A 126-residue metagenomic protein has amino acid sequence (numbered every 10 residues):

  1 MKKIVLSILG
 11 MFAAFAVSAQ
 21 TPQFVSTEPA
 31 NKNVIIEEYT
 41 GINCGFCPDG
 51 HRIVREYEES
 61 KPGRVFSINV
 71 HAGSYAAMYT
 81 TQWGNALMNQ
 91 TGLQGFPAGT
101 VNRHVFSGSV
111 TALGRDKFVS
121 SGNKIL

Functional and structural regions predicted by a protein language model:
M1-F24: Bacterial Sec-dependent N-terminal signal peptides
F24-V70: Local sequence-structure signature of Cys/Sec-based thiol-disulfide redox active-site neighborhoods
K32, G50-I53, W83, G114 (+1 more regions): Stable alpha-helical elements in mature extracytoplasmic
G41-F46, I53, A72-A77, R103-G108 (+1 more regions): Solvent-exposed loop/turn segments at secondary-structure junctions within structured extracellular/periplasmic domains
P62-G84, L93: Thiol-based oxidoreductase modules, predominantly thioredoxin-like and allied folds used for disulfide exchange
L93-L126: Non-catalytic, surface beta->alpha helical segment in thiol-disulfide oxidoreductase systems
